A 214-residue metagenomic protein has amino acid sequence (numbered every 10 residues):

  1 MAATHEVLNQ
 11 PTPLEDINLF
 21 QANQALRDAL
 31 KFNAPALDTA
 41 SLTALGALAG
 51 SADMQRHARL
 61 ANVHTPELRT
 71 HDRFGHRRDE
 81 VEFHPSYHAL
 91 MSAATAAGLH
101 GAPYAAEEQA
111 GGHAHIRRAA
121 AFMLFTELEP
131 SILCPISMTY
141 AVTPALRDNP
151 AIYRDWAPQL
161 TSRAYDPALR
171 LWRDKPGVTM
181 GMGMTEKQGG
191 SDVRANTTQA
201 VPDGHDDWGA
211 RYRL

Functional and structural regions predicted by a protein language model:
M1-G111: Extended, charge-enriched "interface" segments that sit outside catalytic cores
Y87-L214: Glycine-rich flavin
